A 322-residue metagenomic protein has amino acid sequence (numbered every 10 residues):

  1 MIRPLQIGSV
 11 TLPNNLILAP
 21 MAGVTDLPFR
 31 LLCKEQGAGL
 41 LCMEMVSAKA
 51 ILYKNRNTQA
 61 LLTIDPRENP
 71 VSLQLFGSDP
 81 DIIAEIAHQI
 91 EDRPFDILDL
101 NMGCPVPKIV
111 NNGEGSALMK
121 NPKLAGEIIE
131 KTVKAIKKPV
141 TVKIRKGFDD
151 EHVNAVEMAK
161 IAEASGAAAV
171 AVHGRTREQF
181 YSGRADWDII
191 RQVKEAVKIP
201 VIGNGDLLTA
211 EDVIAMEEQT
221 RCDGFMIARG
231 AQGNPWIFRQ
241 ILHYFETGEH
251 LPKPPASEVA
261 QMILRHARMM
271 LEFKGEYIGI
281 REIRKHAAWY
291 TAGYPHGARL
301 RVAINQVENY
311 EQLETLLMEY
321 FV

Functional and structural regions predicted by a protein language model:
M1-P4, G8, L12, L16 (+7 more regions): Alpha/beta catalytic cores of nucleotide-metabolism and tRNA/nucleoside-modifying enzymes
M1-Q6, M21-D96: Glycine-rich, positively charged N-terminal anion/phosphate-binding segment
L5-I17, I51-P70, C104, K108-N112 (+2 more regions): N-terminal small/glycine-rich loop or linker at the start of catalytic domains across soluble metabolic enzymes
L16-P20, L41-M43, V71-L75, L98 (+4 more regions): Hydrophobic faces of well-ordered beta-strands that scaffold small-molecule active sites in alpha/beta enzyme cores
M21, V46-A48, F76-S78, G103-P105 (+4 more regions): Active-site beta-loop-alpha junctions enriched in small/polar residues
A84-E114, K123-I199: Alpha/beta enzyme core
